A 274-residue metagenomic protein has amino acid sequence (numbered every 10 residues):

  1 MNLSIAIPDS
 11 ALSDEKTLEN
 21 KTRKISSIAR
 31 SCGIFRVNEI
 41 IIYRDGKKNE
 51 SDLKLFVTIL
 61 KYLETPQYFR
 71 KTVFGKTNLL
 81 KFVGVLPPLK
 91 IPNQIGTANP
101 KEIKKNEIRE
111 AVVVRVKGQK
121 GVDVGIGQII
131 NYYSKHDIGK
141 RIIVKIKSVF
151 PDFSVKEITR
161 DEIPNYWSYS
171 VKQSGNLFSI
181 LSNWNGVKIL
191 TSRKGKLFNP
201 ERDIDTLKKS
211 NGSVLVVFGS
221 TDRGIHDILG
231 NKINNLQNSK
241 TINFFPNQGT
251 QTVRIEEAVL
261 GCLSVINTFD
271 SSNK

Functional and structural regions predicted by a protein language model:
M1-K274: Post-transcriptional modification and biogenesis factors for structured RNAs of the translation apparatus
